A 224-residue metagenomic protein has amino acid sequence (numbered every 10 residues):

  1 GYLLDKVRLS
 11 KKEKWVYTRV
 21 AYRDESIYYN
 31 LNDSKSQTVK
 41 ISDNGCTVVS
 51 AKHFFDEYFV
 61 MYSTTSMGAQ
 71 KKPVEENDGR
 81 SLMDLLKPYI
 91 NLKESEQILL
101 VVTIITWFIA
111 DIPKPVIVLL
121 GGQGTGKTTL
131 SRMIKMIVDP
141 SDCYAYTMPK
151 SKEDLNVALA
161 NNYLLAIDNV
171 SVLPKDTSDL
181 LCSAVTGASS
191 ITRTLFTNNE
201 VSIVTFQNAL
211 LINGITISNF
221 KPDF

Functional and structural regions predicted by a protein language model:
G1-N77: N-terminal nucleic-acid engagement/recognition segments and initiation subdomains in replication, restriction
N32-K35, G214-S218: Short, polar loop motifs at secondary-structure junctions
G45-N161: P-loop NTPase catalytic core of nucleic-acid-dependent motor ATPases
K114, N161-Y163, A188, F206-A209 (+1 more regions): Short glycine-/polar-rich loops that comprise or flank the Walker A/P-loop and associated switch/sensor motifs
D139, S178-S202: Conserved catalytic/switch belt of AAA+ P-loop NTPases
A145-L165, N169-V170, D179-L180, T197-S202: Conserved alpha-helical scaffold flanking the Walker A/P-loop in AAA+ ATPase domains
L155-V157, T194-I212, P222: AAA+/SF3 P-loop NTPase mechanochemical coupling elements
L164-V185, T216-F224: Conserved AAA+/SF3 P-loop NTPase catalytic/coupling segment centered on the Walker-B
